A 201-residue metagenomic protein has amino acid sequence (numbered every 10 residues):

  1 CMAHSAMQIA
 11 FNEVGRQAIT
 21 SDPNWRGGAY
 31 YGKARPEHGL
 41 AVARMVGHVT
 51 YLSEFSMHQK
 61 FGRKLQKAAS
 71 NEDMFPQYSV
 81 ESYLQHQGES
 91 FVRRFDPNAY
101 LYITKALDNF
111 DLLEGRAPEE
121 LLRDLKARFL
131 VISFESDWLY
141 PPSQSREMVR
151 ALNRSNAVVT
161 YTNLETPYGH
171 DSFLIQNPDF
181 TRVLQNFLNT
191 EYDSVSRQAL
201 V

Functional and structural regions predicted by a protein language model:
C1-S90: Alpha/beta-hydrolase-fold enzymes
H86-Q87, Y102-L121: Active-site nucleophile elbow and catalytic-triad environment of alpha/beta-hydrolase enzymes
S90, L107-D111, E135-Y140: Acidic catalytic loop of the alpha/beta-hydrolase fold
G115-P118, P141-L152: Short alpha-helix in the alpha/beta-hydrolase fold that links the catalytic acid
A117-L121, S136-P141, V159-T162: Substrate-recognition/cap regions that form aromatic- and gly/pro-loop-enriched pockets for small-molecule ligands
L122-K126, L152-S155: Short, conserved loop/helix-junction motifs that constitute active-site signature segments in enzyme catalytic cores
L125, V131-S133: Short beta-strand/loop motif that positions the catalytic acidic residue of the alpha/beta-hydrolase fold
R146-V201: Catalytic active-site module of serine/aspartate enzymes centered on a nucleophile-bearing elbow/loop
